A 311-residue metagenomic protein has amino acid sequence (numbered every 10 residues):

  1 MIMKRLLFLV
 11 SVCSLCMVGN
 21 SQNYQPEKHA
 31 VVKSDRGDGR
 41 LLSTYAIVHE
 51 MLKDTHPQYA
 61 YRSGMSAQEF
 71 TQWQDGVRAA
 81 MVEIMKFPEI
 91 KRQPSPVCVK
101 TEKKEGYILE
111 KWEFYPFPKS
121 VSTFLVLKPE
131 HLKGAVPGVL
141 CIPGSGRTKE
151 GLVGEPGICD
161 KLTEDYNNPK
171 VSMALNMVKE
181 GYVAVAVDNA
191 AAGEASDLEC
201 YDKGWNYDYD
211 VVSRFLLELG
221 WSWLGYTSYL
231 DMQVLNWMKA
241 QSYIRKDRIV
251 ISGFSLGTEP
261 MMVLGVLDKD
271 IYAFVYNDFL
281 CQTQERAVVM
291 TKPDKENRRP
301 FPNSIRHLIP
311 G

Functional and structural regions predicted by a protein language model:
M1-E27, V31-D35: Bacterial Sec-dependent N-terminal signal peptides
S21-I108: N-terminal targeting or regulatory segments adjacent to alpha/beta-hydrolase or S9 domains
T101-C159: Glycine-rich active-site/cofactor-binding loop and its immediate structural neighborhood
G134, C141-Y229, K239, R286-V289: Cap/lid segment of the alpha/beta-hydrolase catalytic domain
L140, R248-V250, A273: Residue in the alpha/beta-hydrolase core beta-strand immediately N-terminal to the catalytic nucleophile
D210-V211, L217-E218, Y226, Y272-G311: Mobile cap/lid helix-loop segments that gate and shape the active-site cleft of serine hydrolases
Y243-S255: Alpha/beta-hydrolase fold nucleophile elbow
G253-V263: Glycine-rich nucleophile elbow surrounding the catalytic serine of serine-hydrolase chemistry
